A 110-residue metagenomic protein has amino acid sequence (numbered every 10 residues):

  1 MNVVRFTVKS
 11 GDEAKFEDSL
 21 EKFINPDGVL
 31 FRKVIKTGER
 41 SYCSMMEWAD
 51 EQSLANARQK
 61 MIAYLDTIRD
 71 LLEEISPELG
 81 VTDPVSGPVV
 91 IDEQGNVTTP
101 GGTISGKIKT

Functional and structural regions predicted by a protein language model:
M1-D66, D70-T110: Short S/T/G/P-rich N-terminal loop/turn motif that feeds into the first structured element of a domain
